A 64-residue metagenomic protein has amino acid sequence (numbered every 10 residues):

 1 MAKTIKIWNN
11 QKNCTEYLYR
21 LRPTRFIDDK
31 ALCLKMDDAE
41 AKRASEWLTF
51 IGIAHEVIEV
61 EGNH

Functional and structural regions predicted by a protein language model:
A2-D28: Short aromatic-glycine-(Arg/Gly/Cys) micro-motifs in beta-strand/loop hairpins
Y17, A31-C33, W47: Acidic/proline-rich low-complexity IDRs
P23-A39: A short, exposed loop/beta-hairpin motif centered on an aromatic-Gly-Thr core
K35-H64: Short, mixed-charge low-complexity intrinsically disordered segments
